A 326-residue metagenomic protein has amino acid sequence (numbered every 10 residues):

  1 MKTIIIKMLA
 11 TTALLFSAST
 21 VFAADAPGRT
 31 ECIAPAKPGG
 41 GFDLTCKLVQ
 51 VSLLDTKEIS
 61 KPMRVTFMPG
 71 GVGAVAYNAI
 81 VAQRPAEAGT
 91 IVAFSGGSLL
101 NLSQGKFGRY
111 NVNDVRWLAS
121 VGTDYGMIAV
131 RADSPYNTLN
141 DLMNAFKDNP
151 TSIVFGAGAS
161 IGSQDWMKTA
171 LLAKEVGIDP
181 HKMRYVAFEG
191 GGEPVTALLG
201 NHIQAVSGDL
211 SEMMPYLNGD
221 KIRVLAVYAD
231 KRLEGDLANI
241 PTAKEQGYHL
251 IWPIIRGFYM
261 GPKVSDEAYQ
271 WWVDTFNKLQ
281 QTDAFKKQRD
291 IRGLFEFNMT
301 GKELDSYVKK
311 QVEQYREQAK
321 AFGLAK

Functional and structural regions predicted by a protein language model:
M1-L9: Bacterial N-terminal signal peptides that target proteins for export
S17-A23: N-terminal signal peptide c-region/cleavage motif recognized by signal peptidases
A23-D114, I161, I178-A205, E296-M299 (+1 more regions): N-terminal (or domain-start) structured segment
A26-P27, D55-I59, A79-T90, L102-E193 (+2 more regions): Hinge/capping helix and adjacent helix->loop/strand transition within the periplasmic-binding protein
K37-G39, G96, R131-Y136, G158-S163 (+4 more regions): Short coil/turn segments
P69, S152, A157-S160, Q164-N239: Ligand-binding pocket segment of bilobal, Venus flytrap-like solute-binding proteins
E212-Q281, K310-E313: C-terminal lobe and pocket-closing loops of periplasmic/extracytoplasmic Venus-flytrap solute-binding proteins
D266-K326: An extracytoplasmic/periplasmic, membrane-proximal ligand-sensing/linker region
